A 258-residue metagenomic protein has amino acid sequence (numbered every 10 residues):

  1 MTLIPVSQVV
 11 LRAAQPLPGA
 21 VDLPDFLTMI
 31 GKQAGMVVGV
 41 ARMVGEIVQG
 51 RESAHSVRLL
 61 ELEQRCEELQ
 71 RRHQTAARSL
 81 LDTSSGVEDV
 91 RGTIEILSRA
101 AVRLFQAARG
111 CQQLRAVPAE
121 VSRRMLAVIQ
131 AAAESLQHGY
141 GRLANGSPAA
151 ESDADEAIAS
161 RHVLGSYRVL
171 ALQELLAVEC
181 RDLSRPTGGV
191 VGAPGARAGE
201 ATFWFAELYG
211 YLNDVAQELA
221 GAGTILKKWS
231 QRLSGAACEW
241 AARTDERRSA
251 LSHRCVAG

Functional and structural regions predicted by a protein language model:
M1-G258: Cytosolic, long alpha-helical scaffolding segments
